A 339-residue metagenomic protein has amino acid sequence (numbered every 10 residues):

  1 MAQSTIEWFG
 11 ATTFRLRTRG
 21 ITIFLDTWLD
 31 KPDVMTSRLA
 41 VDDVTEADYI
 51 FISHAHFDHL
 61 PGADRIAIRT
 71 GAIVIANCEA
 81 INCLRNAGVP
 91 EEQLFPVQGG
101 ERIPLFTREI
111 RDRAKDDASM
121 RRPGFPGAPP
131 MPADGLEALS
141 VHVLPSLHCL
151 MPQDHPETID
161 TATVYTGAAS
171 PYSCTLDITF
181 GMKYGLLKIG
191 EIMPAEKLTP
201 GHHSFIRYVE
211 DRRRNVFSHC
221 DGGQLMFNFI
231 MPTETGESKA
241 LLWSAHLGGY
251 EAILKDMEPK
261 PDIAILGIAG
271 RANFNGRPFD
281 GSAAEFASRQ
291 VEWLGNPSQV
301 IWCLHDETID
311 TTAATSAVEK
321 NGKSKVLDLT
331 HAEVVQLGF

Functional and structural regions predicted by a protein language model:
M1-T5, R17-I23, P104-V141, M231-L241 (+1 more regions): Beta-strand-turn-beta hairpins that frame and shape the catalytic cleft of phosphate-ester-processing enzymes
R15-H56, P61-I68, E91, L147-I192 (+3 more regions): Pre-active-site segment of Zn-dependent metallo-hydrolases
F24-W28, E46-A55, I75-C78, K239-G248 (+5 more regions): Active-site neighborhood of phospho(di)ester-bond hydrolases with catalytic His/Asp-centered motifs
P32, H56-L60, I81-L84, E101-P104 (+4 more regions): Active-site environment of divalent metal-dependent phosphoester hydrolases
M35-T36, L186-E292: Active-site-proximal loop/helix segments of hydrolase catalytic cores
R38-P129, L139-S140, P145-D154: Active-site HxH/HxHxD metal-binding segment of metal-dependent hydrolases
I73, I81-R121, M131, K255 (+1 more regions): Binuclear metal-ion centers of metallo-dependent hydrolases, dominated by the metallo-beta-lactamase
S119-S238: Active-site-proximal loop/helix segment associated with metal-binding centers of metalloenzymes
